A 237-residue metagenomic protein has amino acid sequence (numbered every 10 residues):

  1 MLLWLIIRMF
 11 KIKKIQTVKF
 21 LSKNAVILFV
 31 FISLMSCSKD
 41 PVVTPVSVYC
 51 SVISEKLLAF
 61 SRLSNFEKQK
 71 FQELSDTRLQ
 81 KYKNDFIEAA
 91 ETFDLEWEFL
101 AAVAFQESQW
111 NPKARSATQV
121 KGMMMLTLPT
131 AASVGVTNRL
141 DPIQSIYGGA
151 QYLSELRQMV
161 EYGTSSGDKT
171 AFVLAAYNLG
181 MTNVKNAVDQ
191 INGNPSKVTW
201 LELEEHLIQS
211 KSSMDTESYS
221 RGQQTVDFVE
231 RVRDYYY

Functional and structural regions predicted by a protein language model:
L2-R8: Alpha-helical transmembrane segments
F10, F29, L34-I87, P112-K113: N-terminal export signals and maturation junctions of secreted/periplasmic proteins
K13-A25: Bacterial N-terminal signal peptides that target proteins for export
E55-F60, A171-Y236: Catalytic and substrate-binding regions of cell-wall glycan-acting enzymes that process beta-1,4-linked
Q69-D76, F86-A89, P112-A114, A132-I143 (+3 more regions): Second-shell loop/turn segments in exported
I87, L95-N111, I146-A150, V173-L179 (+1 more regions): Short, functionally critical alpha-helical segments immediately adjacent to catalytic or ligand/cofactor-binding
S108-A117, L156-Y162, L179-G193: Secretory-pathway/luminal and periplasmic proteins that interact with or process carbohydrate-rich
K113-T137, Q144-E155, E205-L207, V232: Substrate-binding/active-site groove segments that recognize and process beta-1,4-linked N-acetyl-hexosamine
